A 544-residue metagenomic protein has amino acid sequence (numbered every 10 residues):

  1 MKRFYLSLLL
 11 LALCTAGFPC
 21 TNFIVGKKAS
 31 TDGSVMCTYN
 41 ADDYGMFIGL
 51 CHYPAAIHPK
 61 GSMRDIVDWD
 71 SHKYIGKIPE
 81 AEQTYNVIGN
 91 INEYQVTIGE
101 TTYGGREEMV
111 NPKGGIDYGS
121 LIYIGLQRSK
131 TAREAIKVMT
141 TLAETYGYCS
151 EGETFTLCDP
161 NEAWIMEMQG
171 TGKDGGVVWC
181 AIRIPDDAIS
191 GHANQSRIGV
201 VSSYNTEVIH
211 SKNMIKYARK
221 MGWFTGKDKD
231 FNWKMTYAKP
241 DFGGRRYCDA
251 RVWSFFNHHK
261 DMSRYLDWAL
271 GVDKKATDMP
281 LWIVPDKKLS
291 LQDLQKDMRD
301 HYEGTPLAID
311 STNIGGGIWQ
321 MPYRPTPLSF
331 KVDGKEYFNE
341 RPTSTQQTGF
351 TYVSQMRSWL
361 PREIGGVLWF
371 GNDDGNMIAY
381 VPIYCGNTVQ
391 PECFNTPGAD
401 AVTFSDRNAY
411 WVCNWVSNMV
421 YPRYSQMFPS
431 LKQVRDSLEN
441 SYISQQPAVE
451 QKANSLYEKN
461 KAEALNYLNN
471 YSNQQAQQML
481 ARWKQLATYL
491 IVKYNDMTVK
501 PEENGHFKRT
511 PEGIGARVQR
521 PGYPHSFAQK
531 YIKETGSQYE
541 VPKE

Functional and structural regions predicted by a protein language model:
K2-L8: Sec-dependent signal peptide recognition, specifically the positively charged N-region followed immediately by
C20-Y118, V138-L289: A contiguous strand-loop segment
I122-R128: Short, well-ordered beta-strand elements within core beta-sheets of diverse protein domains
R219-L368: Glycine-rich, aromatic-lined ligand/substrate-binding cores of catalytic and carbohydrate-binding domains
I318-S455: Substrate-recognition/cap regions that form aromatic- and gly/pro-loop-enriched pockets for small-molecule ligands
R435-E544: Histidine-centered catalytic/metal-binding microenvironments
